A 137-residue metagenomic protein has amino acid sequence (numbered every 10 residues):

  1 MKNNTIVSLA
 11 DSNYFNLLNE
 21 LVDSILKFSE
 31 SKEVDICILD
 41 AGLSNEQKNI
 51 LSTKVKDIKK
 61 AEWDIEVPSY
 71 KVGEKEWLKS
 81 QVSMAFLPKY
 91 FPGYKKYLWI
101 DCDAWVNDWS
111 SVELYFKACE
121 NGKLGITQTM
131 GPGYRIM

Functional and structural regions predicted by a protein language model:
M1-M137: Glycosyltransferase catalytic domains, chiefly GT-A lineage
